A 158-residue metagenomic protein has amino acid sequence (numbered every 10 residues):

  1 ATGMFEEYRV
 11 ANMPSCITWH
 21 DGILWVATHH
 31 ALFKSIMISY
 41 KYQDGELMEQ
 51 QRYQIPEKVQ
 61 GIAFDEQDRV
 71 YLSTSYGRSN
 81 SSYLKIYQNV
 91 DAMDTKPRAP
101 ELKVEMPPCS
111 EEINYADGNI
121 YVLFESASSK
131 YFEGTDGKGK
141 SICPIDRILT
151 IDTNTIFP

Functional and structural regions predicted by a protein language model:
T2-Y8, E46-Y53, P97-K103: A short beta-strand motif characteristic of beta-propeller blades
E7-D21, I55-F64, E105-A116: Repeated scaffold domains used in trafficking and secretory/extracellular systems, primarily beta-propellers
D21-G22, K85-L102, N114-D117, F157: Flexible "stalk/tail and boundary" regions
G22-E66: Eukaryotic tandem repeat interaction scaffolds
L24-A27, R69-L72, I120-V122: Conserved beta-propeller blade signature
L32-Y40, R78-Q88, S128-T155: Structural motif
Y53-D94: Loop/turn-rich, solvent-exposed surfaces of beta-rich toroidal or solenoidal domains
K103-D117, D136-D146: C-terminal regions of proteins
